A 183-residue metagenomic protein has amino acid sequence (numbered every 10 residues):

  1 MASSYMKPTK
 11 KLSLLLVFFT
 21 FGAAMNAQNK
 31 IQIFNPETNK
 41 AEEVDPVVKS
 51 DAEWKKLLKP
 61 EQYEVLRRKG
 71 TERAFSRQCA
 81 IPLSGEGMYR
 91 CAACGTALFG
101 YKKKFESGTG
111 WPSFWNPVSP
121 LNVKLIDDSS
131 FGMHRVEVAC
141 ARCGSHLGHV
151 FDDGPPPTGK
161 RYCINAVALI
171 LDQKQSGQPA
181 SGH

Functional and structural regions predicted by a protein language model:
M1-N29: Bacterial Sec-dependent N-terminal signal peptides
N26-H183: Flexible coil/turn and secondary-structure edge motifs
